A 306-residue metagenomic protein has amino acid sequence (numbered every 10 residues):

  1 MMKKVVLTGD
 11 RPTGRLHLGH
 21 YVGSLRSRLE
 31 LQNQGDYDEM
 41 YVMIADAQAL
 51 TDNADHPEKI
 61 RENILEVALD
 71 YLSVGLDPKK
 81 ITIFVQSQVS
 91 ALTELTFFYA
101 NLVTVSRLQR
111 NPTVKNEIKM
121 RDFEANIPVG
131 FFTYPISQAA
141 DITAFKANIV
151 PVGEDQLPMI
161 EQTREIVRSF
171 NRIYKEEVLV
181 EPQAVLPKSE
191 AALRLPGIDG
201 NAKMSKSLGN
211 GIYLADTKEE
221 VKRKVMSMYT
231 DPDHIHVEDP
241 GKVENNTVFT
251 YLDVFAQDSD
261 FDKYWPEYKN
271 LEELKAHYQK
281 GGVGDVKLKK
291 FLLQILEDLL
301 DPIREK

Functional and structural regions predicted by a protein language model:
K3-A140, D298-L300, R304-E305: N-terminal Rossmann-like or analogous alpha/beta NTP/dinucleotide-binding catalytic cores that position adenine
P12, V150-P151, N210: A generic structural motif
T51, D55, A147, D233-H236 (+1 more regions): Short amphipathic alpha-helical interaction patches enriched in hydrophobic/aromatic residues with interspersed Lys/Arg
Y71, Y99, D155, N201 (+1 more regions): Divalent metal-coordination and catalytic microenvironments
R110-N111, A147-N148, K206-S207: A short secondary-structure junction signal
V114-N116, M120-F170, Y174, P196: Internal, conserved structured core segments that host functional sites
P158, R164-K306: Conserved nucleotide- and phosphate/pyrophosphate-binding catalytic cores in adenylate/nucleotidyl-handling enzymes
